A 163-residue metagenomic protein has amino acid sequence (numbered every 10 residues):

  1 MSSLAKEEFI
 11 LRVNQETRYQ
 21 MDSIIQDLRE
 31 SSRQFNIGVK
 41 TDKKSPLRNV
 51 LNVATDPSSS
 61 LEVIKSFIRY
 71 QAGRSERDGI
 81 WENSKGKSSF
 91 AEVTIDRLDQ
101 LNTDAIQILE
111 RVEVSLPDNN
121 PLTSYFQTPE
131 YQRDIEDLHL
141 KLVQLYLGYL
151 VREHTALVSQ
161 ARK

Functional and structural regions predicted by a protein language model:
M1-K163: Small/polar/charged residue-enriched interaction surfaces, especially the RNA/DNA-contacting tracks of RNP/CRISPR
